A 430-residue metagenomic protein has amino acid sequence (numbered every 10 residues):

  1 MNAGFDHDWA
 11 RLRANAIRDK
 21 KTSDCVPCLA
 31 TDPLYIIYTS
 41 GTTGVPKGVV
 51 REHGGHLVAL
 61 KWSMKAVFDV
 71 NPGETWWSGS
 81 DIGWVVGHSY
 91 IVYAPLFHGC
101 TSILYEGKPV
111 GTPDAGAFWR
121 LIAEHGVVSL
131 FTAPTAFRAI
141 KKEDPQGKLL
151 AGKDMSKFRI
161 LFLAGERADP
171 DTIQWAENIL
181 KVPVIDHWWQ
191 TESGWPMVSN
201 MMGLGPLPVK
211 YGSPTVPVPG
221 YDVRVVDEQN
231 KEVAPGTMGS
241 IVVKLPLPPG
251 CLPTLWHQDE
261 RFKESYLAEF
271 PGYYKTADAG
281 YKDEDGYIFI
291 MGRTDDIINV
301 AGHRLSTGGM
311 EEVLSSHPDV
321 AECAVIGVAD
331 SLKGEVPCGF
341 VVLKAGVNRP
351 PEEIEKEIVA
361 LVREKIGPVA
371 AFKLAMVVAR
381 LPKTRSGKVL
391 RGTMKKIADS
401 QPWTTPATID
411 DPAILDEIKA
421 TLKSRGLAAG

Functional and structural regions predicted by a protein language model:
M1-A30, E143-Q146: ANL superfamily adenylate-forming
V26-P27, L34-V58: Conserved AMP-binding A3 loop
P46-G48, A59-A66, W119, F137-P145 (+7 more regions): Adenylate-forming
L57-T75, V85-S129, K142-K148: Conserved AMP-binding/adenylation subdomain of ANL enzymes
C100, V128-T132, K141-V209, D222 (+1 more regions): Gly/Ser/Thr-rich phosphate-binding loop
A123, L130, V243, L247 (+6 more regions): AMP-binding/adenylate-forming catalytic core of the ANL superfamily
V216-G220, K231-Y266, L305, P402-W403: Conserved ATP/PPi-binding loop(s) of AMP-dependent carboxylate-activating enzymes
L332, E364-V389, Q401-L427: AMP-binding/adenylate-forming catalytic domain of the ANL superfamily
